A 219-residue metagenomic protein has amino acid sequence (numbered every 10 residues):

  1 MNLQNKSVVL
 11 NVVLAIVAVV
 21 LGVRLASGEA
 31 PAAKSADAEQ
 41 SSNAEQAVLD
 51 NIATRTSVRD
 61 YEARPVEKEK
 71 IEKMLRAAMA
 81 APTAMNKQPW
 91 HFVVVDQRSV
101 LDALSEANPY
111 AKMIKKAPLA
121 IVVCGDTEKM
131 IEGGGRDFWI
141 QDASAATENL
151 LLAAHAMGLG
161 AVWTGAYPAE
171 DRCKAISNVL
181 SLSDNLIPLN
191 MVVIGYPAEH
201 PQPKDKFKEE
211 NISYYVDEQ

Functional and structural regions predicted by a protein language model:
N2-Q219: Acidic, surface-exposed loops and disordered segments
